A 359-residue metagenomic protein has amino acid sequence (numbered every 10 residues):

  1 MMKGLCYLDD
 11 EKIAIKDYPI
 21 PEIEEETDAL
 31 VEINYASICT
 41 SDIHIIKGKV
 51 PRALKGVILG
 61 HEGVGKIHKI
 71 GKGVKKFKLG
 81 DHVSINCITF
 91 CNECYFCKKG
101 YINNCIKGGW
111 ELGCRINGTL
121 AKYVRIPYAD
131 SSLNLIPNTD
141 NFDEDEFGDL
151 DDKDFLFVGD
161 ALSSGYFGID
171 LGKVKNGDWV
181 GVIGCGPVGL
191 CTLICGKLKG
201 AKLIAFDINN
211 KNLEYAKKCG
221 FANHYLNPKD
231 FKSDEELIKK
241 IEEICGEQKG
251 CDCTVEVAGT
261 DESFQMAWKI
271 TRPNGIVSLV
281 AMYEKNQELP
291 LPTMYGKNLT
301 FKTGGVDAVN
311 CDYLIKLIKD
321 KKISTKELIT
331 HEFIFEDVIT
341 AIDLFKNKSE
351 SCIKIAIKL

Functional and structural regions predicted by a protein language model:
P21-A36, K49-Y95, P137-D140: Glycine-rich beta-strand-centered segment in the early N-terminal region that forms part of a ligand/cofactor-binding
E93-I183: NAD(P)H dinucleotide-binding glycine-rich loop of Rossmann-like/cofactor-binding domains, especially the beta1-alpha1
W179-C185, K197-F264: Adenosine-nucleotide cofactor-binding segment
G189-L190: N-terminal Rossmann-fold NAD(P) dinucleotide-binding loop
L198, A205, K240, Q265-K269 (+1 more regions): C-terminal hydrophobic helical "lid"/dimerization subdomain of Rossmann-like NAD(P)H-dependent oxidoreductases
T260-K322, L359: Glycine-rich phosphate-binding loop and adjacent beta-alpha segment of Rossmann(oid) nucleotide-cofactor-binding
